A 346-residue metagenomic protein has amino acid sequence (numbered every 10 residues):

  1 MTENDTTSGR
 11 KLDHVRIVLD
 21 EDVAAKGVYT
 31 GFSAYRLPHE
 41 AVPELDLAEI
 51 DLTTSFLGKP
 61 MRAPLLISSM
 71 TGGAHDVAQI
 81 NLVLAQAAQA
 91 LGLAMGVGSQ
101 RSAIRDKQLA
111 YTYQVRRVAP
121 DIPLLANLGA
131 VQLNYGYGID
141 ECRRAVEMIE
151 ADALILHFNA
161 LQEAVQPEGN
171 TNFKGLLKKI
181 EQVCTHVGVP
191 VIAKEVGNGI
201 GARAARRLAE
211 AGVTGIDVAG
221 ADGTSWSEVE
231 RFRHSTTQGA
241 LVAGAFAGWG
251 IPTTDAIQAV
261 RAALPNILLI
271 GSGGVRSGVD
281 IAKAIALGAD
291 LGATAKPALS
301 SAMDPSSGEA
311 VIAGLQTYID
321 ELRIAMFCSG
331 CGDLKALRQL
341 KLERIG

Functional and structural regions predicted by a protein language model:
M1-M61, E343: An N-cap/entry alpha-helix motif that binds or orients negatively charged groups
T2-E21, A298-G346: C-terminal extensions of enzymes
A48, D76, I80, K107-Q108 (+3 more regions): Short secondary-structure boundary/capping elements
A48-L57, N81-A85, Q108-R116, E141-A145: Short, charged beta->alpha transition segments
F56-D106: Active-site cofactor/substrate anionic-group-binding motifs, chiefly glycine- and Lys/Arg-rich phosphate-binding loops
P64-M70, K194-V196, S272: Short His-Asn-centered micro-motif
A85-A90, R117-L124, A130-G271, G278-A302: Alpha/beta enzyme core
A90-A130: A gly/proline- and charged-residue-enriched helix-loop-helix capping module
